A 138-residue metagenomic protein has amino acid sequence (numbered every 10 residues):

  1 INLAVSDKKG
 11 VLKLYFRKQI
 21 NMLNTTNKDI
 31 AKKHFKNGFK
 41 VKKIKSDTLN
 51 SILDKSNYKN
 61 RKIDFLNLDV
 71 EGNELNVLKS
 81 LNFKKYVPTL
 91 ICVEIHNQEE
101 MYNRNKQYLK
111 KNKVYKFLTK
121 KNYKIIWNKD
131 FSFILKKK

Functional and structural regions predicted by a protein language model:
I1-K138: Phosphate/nucleotide-binding beta-alpha loop and adjacent structural elements of enzyme active sites
